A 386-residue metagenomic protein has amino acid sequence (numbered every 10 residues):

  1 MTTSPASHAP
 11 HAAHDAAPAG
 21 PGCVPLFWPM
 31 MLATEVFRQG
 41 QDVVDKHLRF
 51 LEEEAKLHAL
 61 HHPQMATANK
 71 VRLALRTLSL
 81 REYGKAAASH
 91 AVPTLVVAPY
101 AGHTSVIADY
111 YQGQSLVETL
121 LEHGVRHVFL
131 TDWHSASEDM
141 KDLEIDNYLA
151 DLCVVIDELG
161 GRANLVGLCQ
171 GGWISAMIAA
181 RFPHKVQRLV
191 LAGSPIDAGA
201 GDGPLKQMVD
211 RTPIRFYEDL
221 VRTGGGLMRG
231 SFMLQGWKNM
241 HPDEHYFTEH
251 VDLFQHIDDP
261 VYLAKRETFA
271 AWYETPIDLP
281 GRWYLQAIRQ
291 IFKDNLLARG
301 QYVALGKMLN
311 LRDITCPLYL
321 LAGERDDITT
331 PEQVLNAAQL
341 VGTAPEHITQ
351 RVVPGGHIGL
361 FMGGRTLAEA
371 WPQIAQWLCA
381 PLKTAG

Functional and structural regions predicted by a protein language model:
M1-Q39, G160-G161, I174-R282: Alpha/beta-hydrolase-fold enzymes
H58-S137: Short, surface-exposed "cap/lid" segments of acyl-processing enzymes
M140-E158: Alpha/beta-hydrolase active-site loop
L165-G167, A192, L321: Short beta-strand immediately N-terminal to the catalytic nucleophile in serine-hydrolase-like folds
V166-S175: Gly/Ala-rich beta-loop-alpha elbow adjacent to hydrolase catalytic centers
I314, L320-A322, D326: Short beta-strand/loop motif that positions the catalytic acidic residue of the alpha/beta-hydrolase fold
D327-Q333: Conserved alpha/beta-hydrolase "acid-adjacent" motif
Q350, P354-E369: Catalytic histidine-centered segment of alpha/beta-hydrolase-like enzymes
